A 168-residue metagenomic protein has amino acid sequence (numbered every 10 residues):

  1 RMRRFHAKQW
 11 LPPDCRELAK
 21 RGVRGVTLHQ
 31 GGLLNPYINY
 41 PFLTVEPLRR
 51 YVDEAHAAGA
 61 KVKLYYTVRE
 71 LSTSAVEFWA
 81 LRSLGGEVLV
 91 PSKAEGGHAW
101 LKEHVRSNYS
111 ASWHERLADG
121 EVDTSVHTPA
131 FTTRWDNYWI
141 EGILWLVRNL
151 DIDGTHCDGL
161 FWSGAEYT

Functional and structural regions predicted by a protein language model:
R1-G86, N108: Conserved structural scaffold segments of CAZyme catalytic domains across common CAZy folds
M2-Q9, H29-E46, A118-I140, D151-D153 (+2 more regions): The substrate-binding groove and active-site-proximal loops of carbohydrate-active enzymes, especially glycoside
K8, L64-L150: Active-site-adjacent "subsite" loops/lids of carbohydrate-active enzymes
R21-R24, N149-D151, H156: Short loop/turn motifs at secondary-structure junctions
T67, C157-F161: Short, well-ordered beta-to-alpha junction loops that form the rim of enzyme active sites and present histidine/acidic
V76, E166-T168: Histidine/acidic-residue-rich catalytic or RNA/ligand-binding cores of hydrolases and nuclease-related proteins
